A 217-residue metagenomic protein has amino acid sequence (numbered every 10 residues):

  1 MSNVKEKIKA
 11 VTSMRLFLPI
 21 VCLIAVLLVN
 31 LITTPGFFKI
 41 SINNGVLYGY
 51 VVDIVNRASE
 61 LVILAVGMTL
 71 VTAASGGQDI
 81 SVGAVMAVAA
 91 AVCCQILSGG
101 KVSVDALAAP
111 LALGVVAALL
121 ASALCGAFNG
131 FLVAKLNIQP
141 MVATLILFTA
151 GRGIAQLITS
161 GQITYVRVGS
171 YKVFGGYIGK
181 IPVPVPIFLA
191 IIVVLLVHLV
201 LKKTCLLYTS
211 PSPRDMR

Functional and structural regions predicted by a protein language model:
S2-I63, S103-L111: Membrane-interfacial amphipathic/re-entrant helices at transmembrane-helix boundaries
F17-V21, A84, A112-L120, V142 (+1 more regions): Hydrophobic alpha-helical transmembrane segments
P19-L31, M68, R152, L189-H198: Hydrophobic core segments of alpha-helical transmembrane domains in multi-pass membrane transport and ion-translocation
V26, A90, A121, L147-G151: Transmembrane alpha-helical core residues of multi-pass small-molecule transporters, especially secondary transporters
N30, L47-G100, F131-I138: Single transmembrane alpha-helix segments in multi-pass membrane proteins
V102-L147: Alpha-helical transmembrane segments within multi-pass membrane transporters and channels
L136, P140-C205: Transmembrane helix-bundle core of multi-pass membrane transporters and related energy-transducing complexes
Y208-R217: Single conserved hydrophobic/aromatic residue that forms the stacking wall/gate of nucleotide- or nucleobase-binding
